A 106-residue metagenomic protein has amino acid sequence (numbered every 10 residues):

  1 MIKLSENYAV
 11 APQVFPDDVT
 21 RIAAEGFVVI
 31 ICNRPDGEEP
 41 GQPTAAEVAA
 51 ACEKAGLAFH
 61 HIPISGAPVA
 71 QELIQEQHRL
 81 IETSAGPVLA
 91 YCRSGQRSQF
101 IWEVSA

Functional and structural regions predicted by a protein language model:
M1-L89, F100-A106: Cys-dependent protein tyrosine phosphatase-like superfamily
C92: Short cysteine clusters
